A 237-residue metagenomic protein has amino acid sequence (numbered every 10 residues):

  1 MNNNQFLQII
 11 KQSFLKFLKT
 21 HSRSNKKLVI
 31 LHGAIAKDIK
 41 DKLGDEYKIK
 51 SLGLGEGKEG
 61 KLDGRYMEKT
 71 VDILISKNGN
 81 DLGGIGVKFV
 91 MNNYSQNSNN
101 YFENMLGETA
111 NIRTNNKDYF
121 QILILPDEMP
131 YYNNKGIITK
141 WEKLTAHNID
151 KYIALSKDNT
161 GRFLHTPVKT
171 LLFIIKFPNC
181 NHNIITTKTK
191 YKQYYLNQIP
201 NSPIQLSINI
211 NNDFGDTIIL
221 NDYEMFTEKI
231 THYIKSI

Functional and structural regions predicted by a protein language model:
N2-K58: Acidic-basic catalytic patches of nuclease active cores, encompassing PD-(D/E)XK and other metal-cofactor nuclease
S24-H32, Y66, N97, Y101: Phosphate/oxyanion-binding active-site loops and adjacent basic polyanion-contact surfaces
G55-K58, P126-P130, P178-C180: Short, internal active-site loops enriched in acidic
K58-G60, M67: Outer-membrane beta-barrel transmembrane domain signature of Gram-negative proteins, especially the mid-to-C-terminal
Y66-S76: Short acidic loop-to-beta-strand element that houses the catalytic metal-binding Asp/Glu of nuclease active sites
L74-G84: Active-site beta-strand-loop-beta-strand hairpin of nuclease catalytic cores that positions key catalytic residues
F89-A146: Catalytic cores of nucleic-acid endonucleases
T139-I237: Non-catalytic C-terminal interaction segments of nucleic acid-processing enzymes
